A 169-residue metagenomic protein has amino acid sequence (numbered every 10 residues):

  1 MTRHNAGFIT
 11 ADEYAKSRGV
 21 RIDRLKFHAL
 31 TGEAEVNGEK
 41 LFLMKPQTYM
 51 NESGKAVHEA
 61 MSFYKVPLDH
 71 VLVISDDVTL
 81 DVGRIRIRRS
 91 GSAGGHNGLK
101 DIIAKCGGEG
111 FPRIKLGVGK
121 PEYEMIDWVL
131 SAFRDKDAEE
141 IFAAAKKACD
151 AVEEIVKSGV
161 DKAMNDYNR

Functional and structural regions predicted by a protein language model:
M1-R89, K100, A104, G108-P112 (+3 more regions): Nucleotide and nucleotide-moiety/phosphate-recognizing core
R86-S92, L130-R134: Short glycine-enriched, charge-decorated loop/helix-capping segments at active-site entrances that position
G95-G98: Hydrophobic alpha-helical segments within soluble ligand-binding/sensing domains
L116-V118, Y123-S131: Internal, active-site/partner-interface "lid" segment
